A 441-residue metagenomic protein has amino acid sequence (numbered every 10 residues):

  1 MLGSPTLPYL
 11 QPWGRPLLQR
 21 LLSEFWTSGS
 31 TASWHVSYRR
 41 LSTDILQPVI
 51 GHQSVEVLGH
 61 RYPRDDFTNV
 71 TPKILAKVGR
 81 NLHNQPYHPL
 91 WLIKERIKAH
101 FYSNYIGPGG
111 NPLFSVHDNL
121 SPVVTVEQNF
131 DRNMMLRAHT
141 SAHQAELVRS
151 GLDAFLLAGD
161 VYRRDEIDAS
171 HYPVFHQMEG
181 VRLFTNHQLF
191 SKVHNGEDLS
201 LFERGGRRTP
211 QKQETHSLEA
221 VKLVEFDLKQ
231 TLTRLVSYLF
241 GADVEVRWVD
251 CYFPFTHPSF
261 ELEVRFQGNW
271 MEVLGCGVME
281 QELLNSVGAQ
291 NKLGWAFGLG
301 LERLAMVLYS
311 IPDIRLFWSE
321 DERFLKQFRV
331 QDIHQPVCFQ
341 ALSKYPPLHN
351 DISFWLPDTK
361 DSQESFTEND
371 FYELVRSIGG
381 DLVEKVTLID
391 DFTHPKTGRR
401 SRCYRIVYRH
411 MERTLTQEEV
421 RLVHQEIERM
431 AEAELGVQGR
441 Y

Functional and structural regions predicted by a protein language model:
L2-Q177, V181-L183, W270-L284, N291 (+3 more regions): Class II aminoacyl-tRNA synthetase-like tRNA-binding/catalytic domains
P63-D66, V70, L201, G205 (+2 more regions): N-proximal short alpha-helices
N84-P89, N129-F175, E179, K192-F202 (+3 more regions): Prokaryote-biased recognition of long, low-complexity C-terminal linker/tail segments that are poorly structured
I106, G110-L113, F184-G206: Internal, charge-rich low-complexity segments
R163, Q188, H394: Surface-exposed, flexible loop/turn segments at secondary-structure boundaries
E225, T233, G241-Y441: A carboxyl-terminal module marker
